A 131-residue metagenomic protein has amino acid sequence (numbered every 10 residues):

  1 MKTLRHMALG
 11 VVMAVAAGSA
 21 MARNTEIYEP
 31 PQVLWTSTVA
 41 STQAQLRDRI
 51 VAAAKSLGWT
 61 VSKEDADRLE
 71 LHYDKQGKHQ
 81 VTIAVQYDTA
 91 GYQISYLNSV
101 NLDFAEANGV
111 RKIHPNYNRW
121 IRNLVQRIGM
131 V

Functional and structural regions predicted by a protein language model:
M1-A8: Bacterial N-terminal signal peptides that target proteins for export
M13-A14: Short, linear, compositionally biased motifs with a strong N-terminal bias
M21-V131: Ser/Thr-rich, low-complexity intrinsically disordered terminal regions
